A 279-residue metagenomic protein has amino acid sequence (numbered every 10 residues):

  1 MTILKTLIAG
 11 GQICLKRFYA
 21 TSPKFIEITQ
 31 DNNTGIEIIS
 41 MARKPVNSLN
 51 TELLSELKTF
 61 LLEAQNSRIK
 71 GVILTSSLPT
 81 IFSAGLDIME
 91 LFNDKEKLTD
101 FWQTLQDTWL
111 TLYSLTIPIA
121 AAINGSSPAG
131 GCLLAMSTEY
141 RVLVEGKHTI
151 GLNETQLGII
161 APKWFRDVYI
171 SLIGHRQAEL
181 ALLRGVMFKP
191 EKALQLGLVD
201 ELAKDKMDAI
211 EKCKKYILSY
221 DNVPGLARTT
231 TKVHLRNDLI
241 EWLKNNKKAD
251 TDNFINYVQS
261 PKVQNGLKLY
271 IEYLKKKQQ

Functional and structural regions predicted by a protein language model:
T2-L15, H234, D238-Q279: Intrinsically disordered, low-complexity segments enriched in small/flexible residues
T2-T75: Conserved CoA-thioester-binding segment of acyl-CoA-metabolizing enzymes
S67-I69, S76-L110: Glycine- (often His-adjacent) and acidic-residue-rich active-site loop that binds/positions the CoA thioester
I81, L110-L157: Glycine-rich beta-to-alpha active-site loop
Y140, L180, R184-V186, K192 (+1 more regions): Well-ordered beta-strand positions
L143-H148, V199-N246, Y273-Q279: C-terminal long alpha-helix characteristic of the crotonase
F165-R176: Hydrophobic, secondary-structure "cap" segments at the distal end of domains
